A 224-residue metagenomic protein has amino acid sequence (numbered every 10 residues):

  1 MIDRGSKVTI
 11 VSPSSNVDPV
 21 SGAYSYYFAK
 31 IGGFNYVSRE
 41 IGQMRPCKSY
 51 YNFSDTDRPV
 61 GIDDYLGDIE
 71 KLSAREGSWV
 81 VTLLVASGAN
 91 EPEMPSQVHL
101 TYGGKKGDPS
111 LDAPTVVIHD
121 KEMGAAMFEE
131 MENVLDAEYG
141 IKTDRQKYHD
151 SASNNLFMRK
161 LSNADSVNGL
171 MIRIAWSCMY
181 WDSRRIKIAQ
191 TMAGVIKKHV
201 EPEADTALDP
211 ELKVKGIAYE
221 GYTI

Functional and structural regions predicted by a protein language model:
M1-I224: N-terminal catalytic or cofactor-binding beta/alpha core of small enzyme domains
